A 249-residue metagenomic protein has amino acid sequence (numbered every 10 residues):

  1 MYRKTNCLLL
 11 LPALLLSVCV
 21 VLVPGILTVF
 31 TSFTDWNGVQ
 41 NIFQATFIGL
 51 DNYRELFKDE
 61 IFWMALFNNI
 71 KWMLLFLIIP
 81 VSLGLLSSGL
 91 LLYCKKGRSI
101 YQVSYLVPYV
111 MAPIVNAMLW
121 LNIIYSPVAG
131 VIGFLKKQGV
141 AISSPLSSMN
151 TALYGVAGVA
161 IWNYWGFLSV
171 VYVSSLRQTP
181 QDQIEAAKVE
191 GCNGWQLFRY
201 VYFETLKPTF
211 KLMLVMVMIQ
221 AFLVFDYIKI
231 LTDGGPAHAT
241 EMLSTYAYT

Functional and structural regions predicted by a protein language model:
Y2-T249: A structural signal for multi-pass alpha-helical bundles of membrane permease subunits that mediate small-molecule
